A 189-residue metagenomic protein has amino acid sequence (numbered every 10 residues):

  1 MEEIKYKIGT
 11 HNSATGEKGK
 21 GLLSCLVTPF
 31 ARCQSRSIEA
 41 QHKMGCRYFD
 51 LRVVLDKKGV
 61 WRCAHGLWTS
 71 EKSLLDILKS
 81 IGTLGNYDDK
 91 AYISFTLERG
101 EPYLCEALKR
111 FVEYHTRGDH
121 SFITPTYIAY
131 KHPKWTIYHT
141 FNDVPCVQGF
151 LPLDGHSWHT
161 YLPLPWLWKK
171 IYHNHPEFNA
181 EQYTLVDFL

Functional and structural regions predicted by a protein language model:
M1-Y48, K57-Y92, Y127-L189: Long, acidic (Asp/Glu-rich), low-complexity accessory segments flanking structured domains
R52: A motif-centric signal for short, conserved binding hotspots located in accessible loops or intrinsically disordered
L55, L67, L97-R99: Short, flexible loop/turn elements at secondary-structure junctions
S73-H120: Catalytic cores of phosphodiester-bond-cleaving enzymes
H120-I123, W135: Short, conserved active-site loop motifs that form the nucleotide-linked donor/cofactor pocket
